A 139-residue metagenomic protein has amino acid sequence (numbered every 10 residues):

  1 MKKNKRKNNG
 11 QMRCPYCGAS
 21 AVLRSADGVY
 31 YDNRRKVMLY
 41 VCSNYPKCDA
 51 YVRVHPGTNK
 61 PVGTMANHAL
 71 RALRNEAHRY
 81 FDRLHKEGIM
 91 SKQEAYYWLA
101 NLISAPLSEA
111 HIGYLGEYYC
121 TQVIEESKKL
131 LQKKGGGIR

Functional and structural regions predicted by a protein language model:
M1-G10, D32-K36: Short, flexible, mixed-charge glycine/proline-rich loop motifs that serve as phosphate/nucleic-acid-contacting
N8, R13-C14, G18: DNA-contacting interfaces and partner/effector-binding or oligomerization modules in DNA-centric proteins
A19-N33: Short recognition patches in nucleic-acid-associated and regulatory proteins
Y31-H55: Cysteine-rich micro-motifs
G57-Q93: Extended interfacial segments that mediate partner engagement and assembly in macromolecular machines
S91-Y97, N101-Y114: Short, surface-exposed acidic
A110-E126: Chromatin/DNA-recognition segments of nuclear transcriptional regulators
L130-R139: Long C-terminal interaction/binding lobes of large macromolecular proteins
